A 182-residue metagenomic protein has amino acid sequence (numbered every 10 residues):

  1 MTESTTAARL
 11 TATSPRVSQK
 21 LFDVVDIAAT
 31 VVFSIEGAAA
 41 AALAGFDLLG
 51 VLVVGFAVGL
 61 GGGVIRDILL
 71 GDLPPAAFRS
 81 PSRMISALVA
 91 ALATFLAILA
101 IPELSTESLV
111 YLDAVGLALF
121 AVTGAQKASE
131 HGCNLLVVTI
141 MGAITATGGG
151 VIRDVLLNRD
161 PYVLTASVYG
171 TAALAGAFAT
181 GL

Functional and structural regions predicted by a protein language model:
T2-L135, L157-L182: Alpha-helical transmembrane segments and their membrane-interface boundaries that form or gate the permeation pathway
F56-L60, T139-T147: Transmembrane helix-bundle signature of multi-pass membrane transporters/permeases
G149-R159: Membrane-helix boundary/interface segments in integral membrane proteins
